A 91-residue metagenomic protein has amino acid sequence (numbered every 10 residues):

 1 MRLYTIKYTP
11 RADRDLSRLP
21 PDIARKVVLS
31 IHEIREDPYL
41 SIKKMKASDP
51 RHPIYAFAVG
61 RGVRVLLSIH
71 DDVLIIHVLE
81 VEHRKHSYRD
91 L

Functional and structural regions predicted by a protein language model:
M1-S30: Arg/Lys-rich, positively charged N-terminal/basic patches that mediate binding to nucleic acids
L3-T5, R14, R18, V59-R64 (+1 more regions): Enriched for short, Lys/Arg-rich terminal
P10-A12, I34, H77: Exposed, low-complexity/repetitive linear segments and helix-based recognition motifs, biased toward charged/polar
R11, A47-P50, H83: Residues that form or immediately flank small-molecule/cofactor binding pockets and catalytic motifs
K26, K43-K44, K85: A general lysine-centric signal
H32-F57: A short, surface-exposed loop/turn module that caps and links secondary-structure elements
